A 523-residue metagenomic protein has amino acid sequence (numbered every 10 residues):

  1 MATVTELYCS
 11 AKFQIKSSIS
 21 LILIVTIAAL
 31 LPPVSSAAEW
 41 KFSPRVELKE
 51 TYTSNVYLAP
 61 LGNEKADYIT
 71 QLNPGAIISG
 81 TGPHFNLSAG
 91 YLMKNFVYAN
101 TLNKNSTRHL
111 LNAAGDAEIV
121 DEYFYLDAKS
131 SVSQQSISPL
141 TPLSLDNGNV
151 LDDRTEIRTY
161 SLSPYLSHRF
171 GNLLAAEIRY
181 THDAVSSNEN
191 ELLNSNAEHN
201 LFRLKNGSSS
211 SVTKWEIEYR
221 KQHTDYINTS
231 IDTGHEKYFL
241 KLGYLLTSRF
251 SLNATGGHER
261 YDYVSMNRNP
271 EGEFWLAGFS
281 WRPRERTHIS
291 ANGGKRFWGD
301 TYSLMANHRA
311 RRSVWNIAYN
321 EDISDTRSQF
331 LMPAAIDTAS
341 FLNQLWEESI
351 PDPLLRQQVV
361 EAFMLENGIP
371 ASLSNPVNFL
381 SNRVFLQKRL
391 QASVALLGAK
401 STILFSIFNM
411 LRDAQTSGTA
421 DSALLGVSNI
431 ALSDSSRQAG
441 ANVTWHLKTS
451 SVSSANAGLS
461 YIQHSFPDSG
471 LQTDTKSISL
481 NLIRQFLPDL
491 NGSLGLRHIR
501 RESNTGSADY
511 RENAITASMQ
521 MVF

Functional and structural regions predicted by a protein language model:
M1-I15: N-terminal secretory signal peptides that target proteins for export/translocation
E6-S10, I27, K65: A general, composition-driven signal for non-globular sequence regions
S20-L30: Bacterial N-terminal signal peptides
I24, S35-S36: Cleavable N-terminal signal peptides
S36-F523: Gram-negative and organellar
